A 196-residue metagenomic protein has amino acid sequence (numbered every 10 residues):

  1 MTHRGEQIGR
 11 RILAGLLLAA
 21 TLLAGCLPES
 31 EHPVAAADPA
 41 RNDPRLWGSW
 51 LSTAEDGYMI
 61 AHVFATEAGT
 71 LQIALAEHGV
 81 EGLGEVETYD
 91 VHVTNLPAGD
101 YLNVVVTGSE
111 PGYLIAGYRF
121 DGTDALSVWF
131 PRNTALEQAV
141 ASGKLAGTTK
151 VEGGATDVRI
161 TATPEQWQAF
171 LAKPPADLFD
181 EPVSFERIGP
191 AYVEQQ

Functional and structural regions predicted by a protein language model:
T2-L16: Bacterial N-terminal signal peptides that target proteins for export
L22-G25: C-terminal motif of bacterial Sec signal peptides marking the signal peptidase cleavage site
L27-R45, T53-I60, F64-Q196: Calycin-type beta-barrel ligand-binding domains and close structural analogs
